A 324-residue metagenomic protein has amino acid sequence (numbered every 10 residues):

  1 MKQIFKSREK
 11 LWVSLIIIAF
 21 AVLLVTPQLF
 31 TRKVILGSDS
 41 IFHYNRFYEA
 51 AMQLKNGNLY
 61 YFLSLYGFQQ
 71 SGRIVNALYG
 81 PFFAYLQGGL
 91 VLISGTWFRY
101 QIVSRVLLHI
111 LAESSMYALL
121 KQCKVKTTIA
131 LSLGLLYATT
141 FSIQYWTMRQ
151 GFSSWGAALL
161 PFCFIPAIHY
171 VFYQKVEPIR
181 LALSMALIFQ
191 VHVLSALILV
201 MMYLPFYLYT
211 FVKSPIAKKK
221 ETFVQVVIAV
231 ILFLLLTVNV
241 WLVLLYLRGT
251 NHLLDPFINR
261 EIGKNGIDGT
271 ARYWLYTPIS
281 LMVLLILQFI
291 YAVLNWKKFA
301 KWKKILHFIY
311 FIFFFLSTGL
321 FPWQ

Functional and structural regions predicted by a protein language model:
M1-Q324: Membrane-embedded transmembrane-helix bundle of lipid-linked glycan/lipid transferases
